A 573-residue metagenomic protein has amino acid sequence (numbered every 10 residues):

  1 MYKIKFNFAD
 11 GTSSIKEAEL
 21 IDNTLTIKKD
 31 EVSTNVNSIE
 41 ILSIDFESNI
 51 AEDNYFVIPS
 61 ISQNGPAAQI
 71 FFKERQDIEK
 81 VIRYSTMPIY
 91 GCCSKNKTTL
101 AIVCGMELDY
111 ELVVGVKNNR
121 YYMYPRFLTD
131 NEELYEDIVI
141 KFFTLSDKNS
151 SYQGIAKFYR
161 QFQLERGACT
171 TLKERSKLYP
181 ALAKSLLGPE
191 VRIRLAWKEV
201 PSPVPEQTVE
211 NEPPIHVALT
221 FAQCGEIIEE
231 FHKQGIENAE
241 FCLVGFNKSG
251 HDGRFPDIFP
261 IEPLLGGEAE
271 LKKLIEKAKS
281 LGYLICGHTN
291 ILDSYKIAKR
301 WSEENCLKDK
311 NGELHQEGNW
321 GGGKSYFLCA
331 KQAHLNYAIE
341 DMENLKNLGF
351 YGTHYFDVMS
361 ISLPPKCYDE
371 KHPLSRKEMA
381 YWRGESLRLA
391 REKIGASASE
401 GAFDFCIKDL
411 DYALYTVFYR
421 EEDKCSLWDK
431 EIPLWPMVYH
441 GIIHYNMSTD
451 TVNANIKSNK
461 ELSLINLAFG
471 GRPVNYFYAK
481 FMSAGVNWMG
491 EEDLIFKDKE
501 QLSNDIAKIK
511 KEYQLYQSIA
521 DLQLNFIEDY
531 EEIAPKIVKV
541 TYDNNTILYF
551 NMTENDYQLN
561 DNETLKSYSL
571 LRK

Functional and structural regions predicted by a protein language model:
M1-A239, L570: Carbohydrate-recognition beta-sandwich/jelly-roll modules in extracellular/periplasmic carbohydrate-active proteins
G11, T34, F46, Q63 (+4 more regions): Generic "edge-of-domain/loop-turn" microfeature
K29, F231, A278, D357 (+2 more regions): Conserved, mostly hydrophobic/aromatic
E31-S33, G245-N247, V358-S360, T553: A mature extracytoplasmic/lumenal domain signature
K95-T98, M106-S150, E212, A298-K299 (+3 more regions): Active-site-proximal substrate-binding groove within the catalytic cores of carbohydrate-active enzymes
G188-Y337, Y351-G352, S360-P365, K371: Aromatic-lined carbohydrate-binding/catalytic grooves of carbohydrate-active enzymes
